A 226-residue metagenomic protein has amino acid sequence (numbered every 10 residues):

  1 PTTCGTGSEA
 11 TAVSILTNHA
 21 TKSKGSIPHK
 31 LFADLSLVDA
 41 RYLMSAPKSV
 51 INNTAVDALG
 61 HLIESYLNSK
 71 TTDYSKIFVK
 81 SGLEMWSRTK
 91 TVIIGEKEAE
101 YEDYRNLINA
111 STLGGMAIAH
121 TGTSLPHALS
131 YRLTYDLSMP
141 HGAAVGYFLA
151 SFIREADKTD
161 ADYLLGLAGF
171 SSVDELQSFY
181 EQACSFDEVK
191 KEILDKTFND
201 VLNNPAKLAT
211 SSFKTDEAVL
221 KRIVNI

Functional and structural regions predicted by a protein language model:
P1-T2, K30: Short, acidic/small-residue loops that bind anionic groups at enzyme active sites
T2-V13: Proline/glycine-rich low-complexity loops and linkers
G5, G115-M139: Glycine-rich phosphate/pyrophosphate-binding beta-alpha loops
T11-H120: Carboxylate- and glycine-rich phosphate/diphosphate-binding segment that chelates Mg2+/Mn2+
V56-E64, K80-T91, I108-T112, P126 (+6 more regions): Predominant activation on well-ordered alpha-helical scaffold segments within soluble catalytic domains
R132-D187: Active-site pocket-lining segment
L165-I226: C-terminal charged capping/lid subdomain of soluble metabolic enzymes
